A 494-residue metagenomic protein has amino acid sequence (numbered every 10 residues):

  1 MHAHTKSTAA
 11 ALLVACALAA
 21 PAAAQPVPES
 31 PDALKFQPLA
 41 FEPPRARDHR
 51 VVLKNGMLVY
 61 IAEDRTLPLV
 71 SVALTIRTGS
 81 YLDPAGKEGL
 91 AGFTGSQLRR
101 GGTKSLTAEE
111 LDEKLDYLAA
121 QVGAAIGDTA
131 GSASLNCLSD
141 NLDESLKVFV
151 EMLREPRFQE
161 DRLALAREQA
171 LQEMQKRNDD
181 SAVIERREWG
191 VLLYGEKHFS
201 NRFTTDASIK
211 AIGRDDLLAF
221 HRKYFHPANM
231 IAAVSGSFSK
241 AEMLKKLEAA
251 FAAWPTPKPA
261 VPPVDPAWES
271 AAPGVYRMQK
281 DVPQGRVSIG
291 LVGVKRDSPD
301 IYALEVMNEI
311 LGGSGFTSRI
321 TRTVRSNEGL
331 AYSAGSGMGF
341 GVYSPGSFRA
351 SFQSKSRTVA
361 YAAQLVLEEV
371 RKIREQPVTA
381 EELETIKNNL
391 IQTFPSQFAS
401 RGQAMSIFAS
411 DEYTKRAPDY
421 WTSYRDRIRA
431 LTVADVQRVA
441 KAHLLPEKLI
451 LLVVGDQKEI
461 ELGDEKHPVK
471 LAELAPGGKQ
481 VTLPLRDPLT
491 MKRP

Functional and structural regions predicted by a protein language model:
A9-A20: Bacterial N-terminal signal peptides
P26-E29, L34, I231-K295, V453-P494: An aromatic/glycine/proline-enriched structural segment found at the starts of mature extracellular/organellar domains
P26-P31, L106, L111-F220, P266 (+3 more regions): Acidic/histidine-enriched segments that form metal/cofactor-coordinating and catalytic pocket/exosite environments
P31-V51, G190-M230, P262-A267, F394 (+2 more regions): Histidine-acidic residue clusters that define the catalytic metal-binding segment of zinc metallopeptidase domains
A73-N136, F199-F203, S314-L330, V342: M16/MPP (pitrilysin/insulinase) zinc-metallopeptidase core fold and M16-derived inactive scaffolds
S80, S288-V292, G312-S354, I407: A structural supersecondary motif
R100-L106, N136-R167, S314-G315, G339-Q397 (+2 more regions): M16/insulysin-pitrilysin zinc metalloprotease superfamily fold
Q169-E188, P266-G285, R322-A331, Q376-R427 (+3 more regions): Short acidic/His-enriched helical or mixed secondary-structure segments at domain edges of catalytic enzymes and some
